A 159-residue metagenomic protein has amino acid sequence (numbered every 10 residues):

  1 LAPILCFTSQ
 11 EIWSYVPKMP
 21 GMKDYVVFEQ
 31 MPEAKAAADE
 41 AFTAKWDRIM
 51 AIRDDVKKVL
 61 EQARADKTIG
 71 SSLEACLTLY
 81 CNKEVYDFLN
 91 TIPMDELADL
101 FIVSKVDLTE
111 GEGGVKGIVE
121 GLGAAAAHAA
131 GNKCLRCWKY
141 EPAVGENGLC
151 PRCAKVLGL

Functional and structural regions predicted by a protein language model:
L1-V59, A63-D87, D107-T109, G114-A124: Acidic, turn-prone loop/beta-hairpin segments
A2, N132-L135: Structural preference for alpha-helix termini/caps and helix-kink/transition segments
V85-T91, G148, V156: Beta-rich accessory regions
P93-G111: A glycine-rich helix N-cap at a beta->alpha junction
K116-I118, A129-A130, R152-K155: A carboxyl-terminal module marker
A129-N132, V144-G145: Flanking scaffold residues of small Cys/His-coordinated metal-binding clusters
C134-C137, C150-C153: Short cysteine-rich clusters marking metal-coordination/redox-active sites
E141-V144, A154-L157: Cys/His-rich microdomains that often coordinate metals
